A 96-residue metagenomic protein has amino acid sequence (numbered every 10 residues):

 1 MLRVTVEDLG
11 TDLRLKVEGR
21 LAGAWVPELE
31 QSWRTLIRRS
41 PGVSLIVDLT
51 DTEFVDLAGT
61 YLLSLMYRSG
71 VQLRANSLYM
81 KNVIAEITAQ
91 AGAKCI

Functional and structural regions predicted by a protein language model:
M1-I96: STAS-like cytosolic regulatory interaction modules
